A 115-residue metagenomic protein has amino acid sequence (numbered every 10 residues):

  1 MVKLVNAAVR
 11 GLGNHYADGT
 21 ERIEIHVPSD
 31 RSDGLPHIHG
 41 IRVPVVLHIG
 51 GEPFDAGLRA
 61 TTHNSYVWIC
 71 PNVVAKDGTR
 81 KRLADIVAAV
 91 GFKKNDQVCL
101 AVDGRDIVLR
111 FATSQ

Functional and structural regions predicted by a protein language model:
M1-Q115: Acidic, low-complexity intrinsically disordered regions
